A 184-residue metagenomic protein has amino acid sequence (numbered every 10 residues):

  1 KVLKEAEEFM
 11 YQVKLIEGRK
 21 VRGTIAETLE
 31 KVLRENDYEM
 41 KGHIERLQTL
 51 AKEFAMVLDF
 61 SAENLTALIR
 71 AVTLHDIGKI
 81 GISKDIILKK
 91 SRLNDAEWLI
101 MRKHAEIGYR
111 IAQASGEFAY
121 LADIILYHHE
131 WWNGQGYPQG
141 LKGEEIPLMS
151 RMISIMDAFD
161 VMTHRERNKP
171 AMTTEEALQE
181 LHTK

Functional and structural regions predicted by a protein language model:
K1-K20: Cyclic nucleotide signaling catalytic output domains
I25-K184: Histidine- and acidic-residue-rich, metal-dependent catalytic cores
